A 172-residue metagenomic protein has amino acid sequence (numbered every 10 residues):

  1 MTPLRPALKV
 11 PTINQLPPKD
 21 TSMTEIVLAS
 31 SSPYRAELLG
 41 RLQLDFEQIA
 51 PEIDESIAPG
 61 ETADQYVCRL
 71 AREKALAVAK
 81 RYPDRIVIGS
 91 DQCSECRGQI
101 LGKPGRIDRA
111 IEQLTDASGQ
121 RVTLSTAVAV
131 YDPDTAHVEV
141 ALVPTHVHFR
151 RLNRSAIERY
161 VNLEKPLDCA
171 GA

Functional and structural regions predicted by a protein language model:
M1-V10: Extreme N-terminal basic, low-complexity initiation segments that serve as generic localization/processing leaders
K9-S22: Short, Lys/Arg-enriched N-terminal segments with co-localized hydrophobic residues within the first ~10-30 amino acids
M23-L44: N-terminal beta1-alpha1 ligand-phosphate binding loop
T24-V27, A63-A172: Anionic-ligand binding patches
S31, P51, P133: Cofactor-binding loop segments of dinucleotide-utilizing enzymes, especially the Rossmann-like FAD- and NAD(P)+-binding
E47-E55: A short beta-strand-loop structural module common to alpha/beta enzyme folds
